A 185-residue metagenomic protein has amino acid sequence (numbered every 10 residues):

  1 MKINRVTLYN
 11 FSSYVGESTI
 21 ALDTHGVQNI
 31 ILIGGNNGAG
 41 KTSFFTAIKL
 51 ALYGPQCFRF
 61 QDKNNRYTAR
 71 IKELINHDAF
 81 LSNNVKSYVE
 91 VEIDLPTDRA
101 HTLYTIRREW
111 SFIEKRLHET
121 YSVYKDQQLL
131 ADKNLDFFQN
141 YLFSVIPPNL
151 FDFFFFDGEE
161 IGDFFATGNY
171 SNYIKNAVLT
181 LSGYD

Functional and structural regions predicted by a protein language model:
M1-S122: Extreme N-terminal "head/tail" segments of very large remodeling/mechanoenzyme assemblies
T7, S12-S13, S18, T24-G26 (+5 more regions): Mixed-charge, polar/low-complexity N-terminal
G40, G162-D163: Flexible loop/turn segments at secondary-structure boundaries
F60-E73, A100-F153, D163-N176: Glycine-rich phosphate-binding loops of NTPases
F156-E160: A short hydrophobic beta-strand->loop->alpha-helix junction that borders the nucleotide-binding pocket of P-loop NTPases
L181-D185: Short, intrinsically disordered, charge-balanced linker/junction segments flanking boundaries in proteins
